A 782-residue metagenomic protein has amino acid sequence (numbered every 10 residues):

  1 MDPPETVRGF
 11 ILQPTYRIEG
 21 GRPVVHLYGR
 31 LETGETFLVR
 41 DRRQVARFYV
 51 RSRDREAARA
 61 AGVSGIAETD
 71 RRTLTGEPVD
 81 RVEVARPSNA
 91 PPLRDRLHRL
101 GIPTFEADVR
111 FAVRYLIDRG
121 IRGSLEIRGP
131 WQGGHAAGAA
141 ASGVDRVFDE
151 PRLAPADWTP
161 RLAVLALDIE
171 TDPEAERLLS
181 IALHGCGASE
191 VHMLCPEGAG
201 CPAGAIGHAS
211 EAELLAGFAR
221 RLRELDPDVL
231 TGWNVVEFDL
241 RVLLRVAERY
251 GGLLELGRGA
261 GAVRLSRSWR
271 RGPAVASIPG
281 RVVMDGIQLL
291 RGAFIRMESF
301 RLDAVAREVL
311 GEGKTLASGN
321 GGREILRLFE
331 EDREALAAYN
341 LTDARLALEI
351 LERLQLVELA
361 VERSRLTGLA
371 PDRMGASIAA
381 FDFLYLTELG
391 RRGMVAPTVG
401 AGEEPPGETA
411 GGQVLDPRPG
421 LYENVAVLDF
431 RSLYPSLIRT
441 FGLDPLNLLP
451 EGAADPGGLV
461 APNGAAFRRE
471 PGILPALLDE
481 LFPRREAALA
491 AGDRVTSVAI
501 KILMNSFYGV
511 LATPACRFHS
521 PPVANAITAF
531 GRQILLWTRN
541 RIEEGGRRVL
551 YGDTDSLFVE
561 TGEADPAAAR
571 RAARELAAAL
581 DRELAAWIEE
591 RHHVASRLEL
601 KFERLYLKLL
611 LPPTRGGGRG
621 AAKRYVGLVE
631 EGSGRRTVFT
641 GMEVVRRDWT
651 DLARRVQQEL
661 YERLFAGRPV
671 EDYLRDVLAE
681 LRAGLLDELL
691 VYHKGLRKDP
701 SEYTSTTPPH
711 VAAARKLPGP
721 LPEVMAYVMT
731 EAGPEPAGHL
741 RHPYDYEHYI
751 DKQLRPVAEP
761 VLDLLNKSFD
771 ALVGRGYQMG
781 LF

Functional and structural regions predicted by a protein language model:
D2-D226, L341-T342, L346-R365, L369-G411 (+5 more regions): DnaQ-like (DEDDh/DEDDy) 3′-5′ exonuclease domain used for proofreading and 3′-end trimming on nucleic acids
P4-R8, Y16-T36, L351, V357 (+8 more regions): DNA-dependent DNA polymerase catalytic subunits
L167, G200-A205, E224-V229, I287-Q288 (+8 more regions): Glycine- and acidic
V191, G200-A205, A209, D226 (+3 more regions): Active-site-proximal helix-loop-helix substrate-binding element of RNase H-like nuclease domains
F218-L243: Proline-aspartate-enriched helix->loop->beta-strand connector
E255-L256, R281, V305-V309, G313-R392 (+4 more regions): Mixed-charge, glycine-rich, non-catalytic linkers/tails in nucleic-acid processing enzymes
A335-I350, E480, R484-A487, F530-W537 (+2 more regions): A non-catalytic, amphipathic alpha-helix used as a structural packing/dimerization or gating element in enzyme scaffolds
